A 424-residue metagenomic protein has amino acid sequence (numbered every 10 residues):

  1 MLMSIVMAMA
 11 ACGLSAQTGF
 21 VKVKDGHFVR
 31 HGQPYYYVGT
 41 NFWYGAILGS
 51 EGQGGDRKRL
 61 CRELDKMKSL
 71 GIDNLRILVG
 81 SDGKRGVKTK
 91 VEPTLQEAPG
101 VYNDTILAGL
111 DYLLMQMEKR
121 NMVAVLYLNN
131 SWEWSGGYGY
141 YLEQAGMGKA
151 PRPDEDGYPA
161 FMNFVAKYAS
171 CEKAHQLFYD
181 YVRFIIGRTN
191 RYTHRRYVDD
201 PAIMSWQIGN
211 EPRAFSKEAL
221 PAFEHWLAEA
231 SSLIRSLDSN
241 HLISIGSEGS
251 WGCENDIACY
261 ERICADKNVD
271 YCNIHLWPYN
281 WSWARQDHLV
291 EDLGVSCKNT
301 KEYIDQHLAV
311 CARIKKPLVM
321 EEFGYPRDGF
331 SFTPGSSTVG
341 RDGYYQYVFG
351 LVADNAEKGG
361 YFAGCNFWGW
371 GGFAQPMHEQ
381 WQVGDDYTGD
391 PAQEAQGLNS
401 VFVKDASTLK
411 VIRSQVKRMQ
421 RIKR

Functional and structural regions predicted by a protein language model:
M1-Q17: Bacterial Sec-dependent N-terminal signal peptides
T18-A284, V290-P317, F323-I422: Active-site mouth of glycoside hydrolases
